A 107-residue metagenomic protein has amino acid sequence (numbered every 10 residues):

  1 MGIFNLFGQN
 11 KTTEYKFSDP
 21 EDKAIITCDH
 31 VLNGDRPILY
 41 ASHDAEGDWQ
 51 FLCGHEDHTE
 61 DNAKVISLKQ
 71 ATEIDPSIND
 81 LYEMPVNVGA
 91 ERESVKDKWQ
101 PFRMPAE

Functional and structural regions predicted by a protein language model:
I3-I26: Negatively charged, low-complexity tracts enriched in Asp/Glu with abundant Ser/Thr
K16-E21, Y40-S42, L81: Short linear motifs in intrinsically disordered
K23-W49: Amphipathic, interaction-prone secondary-structure segments
I26-T27, L32-N33, K69, N79-Y82 (+1 more regions): Generic, ordered loop/turn and secondary-structure boundary motif
S42-P85: Acidic, aromatic-enriched beta-alpha/helix-loop junctions
E73-E107: Short, compact, well-ordered microdomains
